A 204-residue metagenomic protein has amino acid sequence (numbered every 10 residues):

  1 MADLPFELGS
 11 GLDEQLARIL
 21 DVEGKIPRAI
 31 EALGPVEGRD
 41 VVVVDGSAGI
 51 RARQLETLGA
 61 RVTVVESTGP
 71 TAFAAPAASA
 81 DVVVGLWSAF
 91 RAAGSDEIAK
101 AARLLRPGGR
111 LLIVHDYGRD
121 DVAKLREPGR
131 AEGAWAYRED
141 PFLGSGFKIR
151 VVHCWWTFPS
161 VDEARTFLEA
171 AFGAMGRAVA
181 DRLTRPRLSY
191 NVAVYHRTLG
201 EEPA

Functional and structural regions predicted by a protein language model:
M1-L12: N-terminal, positively charged/glycine-rich alpha-helical extensions of SAM-dependent methyltransferases
D3, L16-R39: Conserved alpha-helix/loop element of class I SAM-dependent methyltransferases that forms part of the SAM/SAH-binding
V36-A48: Conserved class I S-adenosyl-L-methionine
A48-A60: Conserved SAM-binding loop of SAM-dependent methyltransferases across substrates and taxa, primarily the Class I
A72-V83: A short acidic, Gly/Pro-enriched loop at the edge of an enzyme's catalytic core that lines a small-molecule cofactor
F90-A101: A short, conserved alpha-helix within the catalytic core of class I
R110-P141: Conserved class I S-adenosyl-L-methionine
L143, K148-A204: Conserved Class I S-adenosyl-L-methionine
